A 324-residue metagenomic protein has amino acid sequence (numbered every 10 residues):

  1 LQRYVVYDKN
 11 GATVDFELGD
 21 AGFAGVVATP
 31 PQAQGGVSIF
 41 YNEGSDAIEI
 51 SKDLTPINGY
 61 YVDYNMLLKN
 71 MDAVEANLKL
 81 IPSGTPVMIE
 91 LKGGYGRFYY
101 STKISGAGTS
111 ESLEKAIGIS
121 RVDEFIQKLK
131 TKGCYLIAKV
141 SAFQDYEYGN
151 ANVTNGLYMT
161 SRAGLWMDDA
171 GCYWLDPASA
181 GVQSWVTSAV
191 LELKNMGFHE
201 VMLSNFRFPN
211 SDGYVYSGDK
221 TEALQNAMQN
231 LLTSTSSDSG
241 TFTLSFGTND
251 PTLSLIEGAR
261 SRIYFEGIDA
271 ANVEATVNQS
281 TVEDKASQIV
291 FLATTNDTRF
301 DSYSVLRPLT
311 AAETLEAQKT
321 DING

Functional and structural regions predicted by a protein language model:
Q2-G11, D15, R260-G324: Substrate-binding cleft of secreted/luminal carbohydrate-active enzymes
I48-N65, F143-L191: Active-site-adjacent "subsite" loops/lids of carbohydrate-active enzymes
Y61, Y135-D145, M202-N205, E222-E257 (+2 more regions): Aromatic-lined carbohydrate-recognition surfaces of secreted/lumenal glycan-active proteins
Y64-I81, T109-Y135, N226: Aromatic- and glycine-enriched glycan-recognition loops and surfaces that form the carbohydrate-binding subsites
M71-F98, E192-M202, G258-Y264: Catalytic domains of carbohydrate-active enzymes, especially glycoside hydrolases
G84-G118: Aromatic-lined carbohydrate-binding/catalytic grooves of carbohydrate-active enzymes
P86-K92, I117-M167: Glycine-rich, aromatic-flanked loop segments that form ligand/cofactor-binding clefts across common enzyme folds
M167-S254: Polysaccharide-binding and catalytic clefts of secreted carbohydrate-active enzymes
